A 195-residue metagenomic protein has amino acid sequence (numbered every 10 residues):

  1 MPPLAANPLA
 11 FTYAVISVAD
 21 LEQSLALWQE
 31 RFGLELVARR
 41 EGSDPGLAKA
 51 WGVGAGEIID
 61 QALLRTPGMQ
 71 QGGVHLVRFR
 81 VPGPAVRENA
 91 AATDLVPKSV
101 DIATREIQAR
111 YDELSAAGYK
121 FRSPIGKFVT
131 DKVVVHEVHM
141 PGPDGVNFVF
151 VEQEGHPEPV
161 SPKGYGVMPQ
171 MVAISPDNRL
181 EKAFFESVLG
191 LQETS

Functional and structural regions predicted by a protein language model:
M1-N7, I16, R39-R40, A62-L63 (+4 more regions): Vicinal oxygen chelate
F11-T12, L95-S99, P169-Q170: Eukaryotic phosphotyrosine signaling hubs
S17-Q70, A109, A116, K127-V133 (+1 more regions): Core segments of cupin and vicinal oxygen chelate
P45-K49, P82-E88, G155-P159: A short, acidic/glycine-rich surface segment
G52-G56, N89, H139, S161: Short glycine-biased active-site loop of nucleotidyltransferases that positions the nucleotide triphosphate and helps
G54, Q61-L63, V74, P84-D94 (+1 more regions): Post-signal peptide N-terminal segment of secreted/secretory-pathway proteins
L64, V77-G83, P176: Short beta-strand-to-loop junctions in surface cap/lid or active-site-entrance loops
K163-A173: Glycine- and acidic-residue-rich phosphate-binding/metal-coordinating active-site segment common to enzymes that handle
